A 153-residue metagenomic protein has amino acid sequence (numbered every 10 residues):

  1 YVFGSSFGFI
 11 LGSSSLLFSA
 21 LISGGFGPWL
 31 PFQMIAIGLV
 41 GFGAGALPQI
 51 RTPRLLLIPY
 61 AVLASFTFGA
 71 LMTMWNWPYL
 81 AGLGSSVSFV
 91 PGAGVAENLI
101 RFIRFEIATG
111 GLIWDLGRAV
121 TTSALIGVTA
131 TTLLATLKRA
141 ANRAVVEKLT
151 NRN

Functional and structural regions predicted by a protein language model:
G12-P48, P53: Interfacial aromatic-anchored transmembrane helix boundaries in multi-pass membrane proteins
F26-P31, A46-R152: Membrane-embedded alpha-helical hairpins and interfacial helices in multi-pass inner-membrane proteins
